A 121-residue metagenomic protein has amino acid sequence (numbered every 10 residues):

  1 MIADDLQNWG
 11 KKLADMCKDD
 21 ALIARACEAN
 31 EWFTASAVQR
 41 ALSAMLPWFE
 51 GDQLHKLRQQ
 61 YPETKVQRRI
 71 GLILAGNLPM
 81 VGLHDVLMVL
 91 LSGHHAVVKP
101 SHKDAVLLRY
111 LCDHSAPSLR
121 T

Functional and structural regions predicted by a protein language model:
M1-G71: N-terminal Rossmann-like NAD(P)+-binding subdomain of aldehyde/semialdehyde dehydrogenases
L57-S118: Conserved small-residue-rich beta-alpha loop and adjacent elements that most often cradle the phosphate/pyrophosphate
T121: Short acidic-hydrophobic, aromatic-tinged amphipathic segments that line or gate anion-handling sites
